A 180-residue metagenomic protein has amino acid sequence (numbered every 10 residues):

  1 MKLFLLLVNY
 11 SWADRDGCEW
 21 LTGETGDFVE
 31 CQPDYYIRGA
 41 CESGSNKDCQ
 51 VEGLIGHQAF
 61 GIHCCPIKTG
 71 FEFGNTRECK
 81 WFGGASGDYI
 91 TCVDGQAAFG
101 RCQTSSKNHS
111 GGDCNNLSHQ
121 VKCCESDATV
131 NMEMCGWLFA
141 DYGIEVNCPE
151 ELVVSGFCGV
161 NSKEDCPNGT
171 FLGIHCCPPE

Functional and structural regions predicted by a protein language model:
M1-L6: Classical eukaryotic N-terminal signal peptides for Sec-dependent ER targeting/secretion, especially the positively
V8-E180: Lectin-type carbohydrate-recognition ectodomains
